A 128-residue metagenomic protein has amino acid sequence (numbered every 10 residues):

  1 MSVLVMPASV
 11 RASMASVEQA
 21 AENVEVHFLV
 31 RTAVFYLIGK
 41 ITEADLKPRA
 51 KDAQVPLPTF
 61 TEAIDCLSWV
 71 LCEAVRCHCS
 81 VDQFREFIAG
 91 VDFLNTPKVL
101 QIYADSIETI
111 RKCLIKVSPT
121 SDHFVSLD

Functional and structural regions predicted by a protein language model:
M1-D128: Positively charged, low-complexity terminal tracts and the immediately adjacent first secondary-structure elements
